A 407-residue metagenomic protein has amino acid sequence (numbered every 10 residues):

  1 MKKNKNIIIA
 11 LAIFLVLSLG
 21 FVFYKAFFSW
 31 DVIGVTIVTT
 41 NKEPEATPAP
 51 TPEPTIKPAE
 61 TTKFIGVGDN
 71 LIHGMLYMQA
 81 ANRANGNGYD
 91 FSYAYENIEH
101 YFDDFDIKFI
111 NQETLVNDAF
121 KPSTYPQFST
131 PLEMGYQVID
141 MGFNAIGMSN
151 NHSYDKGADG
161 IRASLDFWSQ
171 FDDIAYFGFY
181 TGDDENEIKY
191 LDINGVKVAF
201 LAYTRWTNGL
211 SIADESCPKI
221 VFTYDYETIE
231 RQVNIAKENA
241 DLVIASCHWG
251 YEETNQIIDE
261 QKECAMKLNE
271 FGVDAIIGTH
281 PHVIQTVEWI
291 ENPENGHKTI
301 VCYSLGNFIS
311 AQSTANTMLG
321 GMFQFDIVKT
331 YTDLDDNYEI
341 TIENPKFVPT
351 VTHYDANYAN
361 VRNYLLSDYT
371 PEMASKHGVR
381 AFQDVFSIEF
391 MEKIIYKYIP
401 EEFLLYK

Functional and structural regions predicted by a protein language model:
M1-I9: Short, low-complexity patches enriched in S/T/P/G
I9-K407: Acidic, metal/ion-coordinating pockets
